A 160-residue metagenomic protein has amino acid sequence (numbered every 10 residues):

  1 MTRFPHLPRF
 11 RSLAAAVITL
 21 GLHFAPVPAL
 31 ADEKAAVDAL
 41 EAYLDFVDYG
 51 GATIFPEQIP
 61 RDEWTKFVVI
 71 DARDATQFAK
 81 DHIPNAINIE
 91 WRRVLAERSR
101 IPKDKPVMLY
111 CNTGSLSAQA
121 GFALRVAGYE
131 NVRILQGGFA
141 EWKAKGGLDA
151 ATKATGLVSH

Functional and structural regions predicted by a protein language model:
T2-L13, V27-E57, W64-F67, A75-P106 (+1 more regions): Rhodanese-like catalytic fold shared by cysteine-dependent sulfurtransferases and DSP/PTP-type phosphatases
S12-L20: Classic N-terminal secretory signal peptides
L20-P28: C-terminal segment of classical bacterial N-terminal signal peptides
I70: Active-site flanking residues adjacent to catalytic metal/cofactor-binding acidic residues
Y110-C111: Short, surface-exposed ligand- or partner-binding patches at beta-edge/loop junctions that are enriched in aromatics
